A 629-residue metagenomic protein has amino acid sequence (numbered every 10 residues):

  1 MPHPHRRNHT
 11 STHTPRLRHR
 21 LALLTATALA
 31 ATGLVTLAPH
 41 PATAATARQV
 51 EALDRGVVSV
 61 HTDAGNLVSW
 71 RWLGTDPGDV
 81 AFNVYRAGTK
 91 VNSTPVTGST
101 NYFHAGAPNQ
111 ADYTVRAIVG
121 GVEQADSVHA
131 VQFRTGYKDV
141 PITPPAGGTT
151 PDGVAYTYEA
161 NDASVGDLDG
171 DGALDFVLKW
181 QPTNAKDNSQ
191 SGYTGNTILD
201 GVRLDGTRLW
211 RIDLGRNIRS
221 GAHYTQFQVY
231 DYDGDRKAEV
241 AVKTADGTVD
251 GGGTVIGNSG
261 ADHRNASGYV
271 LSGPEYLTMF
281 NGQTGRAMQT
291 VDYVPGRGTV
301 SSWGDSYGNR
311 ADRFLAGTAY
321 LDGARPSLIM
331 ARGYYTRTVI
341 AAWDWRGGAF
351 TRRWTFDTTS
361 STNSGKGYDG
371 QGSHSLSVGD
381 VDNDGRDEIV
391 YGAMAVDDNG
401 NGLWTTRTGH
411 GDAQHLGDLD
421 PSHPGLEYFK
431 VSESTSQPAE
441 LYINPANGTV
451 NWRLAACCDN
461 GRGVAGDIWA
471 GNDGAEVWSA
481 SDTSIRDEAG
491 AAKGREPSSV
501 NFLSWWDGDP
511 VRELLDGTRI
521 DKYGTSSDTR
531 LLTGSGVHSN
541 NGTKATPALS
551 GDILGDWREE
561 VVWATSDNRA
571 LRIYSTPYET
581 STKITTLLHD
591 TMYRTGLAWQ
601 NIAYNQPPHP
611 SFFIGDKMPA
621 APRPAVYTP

Functional and structural regions predicted by a protein language model:
M1-A44: Secretory targeting and sorting signals
P4-T10, T14, R20, V84 (+4 more regions): Short linear motifs in intrinsically disordered/low-complexity regions
A47-G56, W72-P77, T89, P95-P629: Beta-propeller-forming repeat regions
R55, A64-V68: Structural beta-strand segments of beta-rich domains
V60-A64, V96: Short, ordered beta-strand-loop transition motifs
A81-V84, L571: Short beta-strand elements bearing conserved aromatic residues within extracellular beta-rich modules
